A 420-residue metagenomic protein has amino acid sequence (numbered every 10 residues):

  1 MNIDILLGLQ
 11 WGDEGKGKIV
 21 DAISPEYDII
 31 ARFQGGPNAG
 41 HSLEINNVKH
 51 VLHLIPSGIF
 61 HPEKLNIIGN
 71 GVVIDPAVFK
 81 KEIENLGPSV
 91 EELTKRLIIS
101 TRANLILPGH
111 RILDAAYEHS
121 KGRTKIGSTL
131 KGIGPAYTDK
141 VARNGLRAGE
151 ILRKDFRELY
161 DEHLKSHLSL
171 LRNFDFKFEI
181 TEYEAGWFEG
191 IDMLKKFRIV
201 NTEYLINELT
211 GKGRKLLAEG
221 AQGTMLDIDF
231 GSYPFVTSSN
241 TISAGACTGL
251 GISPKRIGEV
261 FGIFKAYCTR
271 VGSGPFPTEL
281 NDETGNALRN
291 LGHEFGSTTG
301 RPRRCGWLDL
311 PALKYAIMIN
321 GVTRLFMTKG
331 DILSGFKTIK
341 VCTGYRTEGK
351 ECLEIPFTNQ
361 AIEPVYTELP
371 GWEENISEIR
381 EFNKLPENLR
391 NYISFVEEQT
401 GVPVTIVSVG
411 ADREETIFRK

Functional and structural regions predicted by a protein language model:
M1-K420: Non-transmembrane, aqueous-exposed alpha-helical and coiled segments at domain scale
